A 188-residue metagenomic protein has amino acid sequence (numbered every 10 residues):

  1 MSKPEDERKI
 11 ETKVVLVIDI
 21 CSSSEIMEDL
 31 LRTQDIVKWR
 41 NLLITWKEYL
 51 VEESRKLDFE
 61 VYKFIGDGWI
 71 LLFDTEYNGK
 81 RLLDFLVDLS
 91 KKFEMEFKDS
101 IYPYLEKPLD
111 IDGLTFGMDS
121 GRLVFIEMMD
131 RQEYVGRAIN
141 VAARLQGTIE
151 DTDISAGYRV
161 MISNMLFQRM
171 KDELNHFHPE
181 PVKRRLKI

Functional and structural regions predicted by a protein language model:
S2-D88: Catalytic NTP-binding/metal-coordinating core of nucleotidyl cyclase/transferase enzymes
V15, C21, G121-L123, M165: Alpha-helix/helix-capping structural signal
L16, D112-D119, V160-S163: Extended hydrophobic secondary-structure segments that form protein cores and membrane-embedded regions
D29-D35, M128-R131, D153: Short, flexible/disordered intra-domain loops and linkers
T45, Y49-E53, K92, P103 (+1 more regions): Amphipathic alpha-helical regulatory segments at dimerization interfaces that relay allosteric signals between sensory
E53-R81, K98-R137: Catalytic core of nucleotidyl cyclases, primarily class III adenylyl/guanylyl cyclases
R137-L166: Catalytic/regulatory signature loops of cyclic-dinucleotide turnover enzymes and related class III nucleotidyl cyclases
S155-I188: Cytosolic regulatory/linker segments at or just downstream of nucleotide-handling modules in signal-transduction
